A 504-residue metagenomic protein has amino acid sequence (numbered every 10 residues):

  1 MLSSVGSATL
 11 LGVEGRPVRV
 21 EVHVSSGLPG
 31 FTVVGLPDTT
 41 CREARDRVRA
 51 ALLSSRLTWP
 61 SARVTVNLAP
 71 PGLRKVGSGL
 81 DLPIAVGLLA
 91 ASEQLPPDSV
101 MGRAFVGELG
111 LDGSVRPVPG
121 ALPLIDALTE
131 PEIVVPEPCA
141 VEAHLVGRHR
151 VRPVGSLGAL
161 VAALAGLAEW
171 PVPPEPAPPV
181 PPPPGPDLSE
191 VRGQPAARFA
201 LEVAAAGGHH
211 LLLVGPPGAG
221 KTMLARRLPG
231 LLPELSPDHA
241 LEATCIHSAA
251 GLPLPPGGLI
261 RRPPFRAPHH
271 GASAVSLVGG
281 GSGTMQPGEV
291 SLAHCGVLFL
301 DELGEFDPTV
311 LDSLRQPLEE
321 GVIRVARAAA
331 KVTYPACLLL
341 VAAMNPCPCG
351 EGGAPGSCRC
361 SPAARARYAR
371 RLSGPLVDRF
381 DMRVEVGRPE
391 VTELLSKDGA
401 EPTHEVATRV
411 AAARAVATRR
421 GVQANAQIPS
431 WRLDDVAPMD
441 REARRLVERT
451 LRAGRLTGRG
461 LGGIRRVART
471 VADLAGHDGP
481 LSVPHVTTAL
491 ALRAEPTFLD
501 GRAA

Functional and structural regions predicted by a protein language model:
M1-L212, P216-M223, D307, A326 (+1 more regions): Peripheral, non-AAA+ core regions of ATP-driven protein-machinery
V34-R45, T58-P60, N67-G77, M285 (+1 more regions): Basic, amphipathic alpha-helical bundle interface domains used for macromolecular binding and assembly
D112, L300-D307, G350: Catalytic P-loop NTPase motifs of RecA-like helicase/translocase cores
E202, P263-P264, V275-L298, A330-K331: Conserved alpha-helical scaffold flanking the Walker A/P-loop in AAA+ ATPase domains
L213-G257: Walker A/P-loop
G215, G279, E302: The Walker A (P-loop) glycine that initiates the GxxxxGKT/S ATP-binding motif of P-loop NTPases
L232-P237, E242-C245, A249, P263-S282: AAA+ P-loop NTPase catalytic core and its hallmark functional loops
C295, D301-E302, S313: Walker B catalytic acidic pair
